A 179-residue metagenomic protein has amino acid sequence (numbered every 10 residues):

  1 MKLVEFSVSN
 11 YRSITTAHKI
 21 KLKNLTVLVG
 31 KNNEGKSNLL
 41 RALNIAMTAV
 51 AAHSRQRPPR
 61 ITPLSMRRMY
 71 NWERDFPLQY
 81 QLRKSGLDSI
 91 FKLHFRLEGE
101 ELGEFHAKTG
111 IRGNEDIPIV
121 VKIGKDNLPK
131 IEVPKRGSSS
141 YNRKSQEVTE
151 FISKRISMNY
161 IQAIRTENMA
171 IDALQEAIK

Functional and structural regions predicted by a protein language model:
M1-A49, R55-M69: Pre-Walker A-like glycine/lysine-rich segment at the N-terminus of P-loop NTPase domains
M1-V4, S9-Y11, L22, L28 (+4 more regions): Short amphipathic alpha-helical surface micro-motifs
S7-S9, S13, S37, S54 (+7 more regions): Generic serine detector
S9-T16, R55-L64, K84-F91, V120-E132: A generic short-segment signal for beta-strand/edge and adjacent turn/coil regions
I20, K31, L82-G86, R112 (+1 more regions): Conserved catalytic network of the ASCE P-loop NTPase/AAA+ motor domain
R41-R112: Conserved P-loop NTP-binding catalytic core
I90-K179: Electropositive, glycine-dotted interaction segments that contact anionic polymers or phosphate-rich ligands
